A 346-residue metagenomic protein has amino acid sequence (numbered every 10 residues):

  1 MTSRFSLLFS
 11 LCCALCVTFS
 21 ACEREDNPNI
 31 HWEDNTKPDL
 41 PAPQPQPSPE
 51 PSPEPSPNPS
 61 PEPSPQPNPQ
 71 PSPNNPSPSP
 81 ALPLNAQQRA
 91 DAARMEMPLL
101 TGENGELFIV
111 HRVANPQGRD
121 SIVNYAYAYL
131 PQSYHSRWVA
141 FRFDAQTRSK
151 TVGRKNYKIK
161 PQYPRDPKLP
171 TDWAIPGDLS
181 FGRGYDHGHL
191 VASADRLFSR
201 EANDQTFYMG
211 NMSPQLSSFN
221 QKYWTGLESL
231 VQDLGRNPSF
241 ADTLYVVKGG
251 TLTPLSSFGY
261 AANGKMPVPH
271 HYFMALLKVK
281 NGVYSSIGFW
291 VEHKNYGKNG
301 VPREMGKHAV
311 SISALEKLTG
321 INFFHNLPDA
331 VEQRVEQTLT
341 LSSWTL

Functional and structural regions predicted by a protein language model:
M1-F9: Bacterial N-terminal signal peptides that target proteins for export
S10-T18: Bacterial N-terminal signal peptides
C22-L346: Domain-level detector for secreted/extracellular nuclease and nuclease-toxin modules, and for the ENPP-like C-terminal
